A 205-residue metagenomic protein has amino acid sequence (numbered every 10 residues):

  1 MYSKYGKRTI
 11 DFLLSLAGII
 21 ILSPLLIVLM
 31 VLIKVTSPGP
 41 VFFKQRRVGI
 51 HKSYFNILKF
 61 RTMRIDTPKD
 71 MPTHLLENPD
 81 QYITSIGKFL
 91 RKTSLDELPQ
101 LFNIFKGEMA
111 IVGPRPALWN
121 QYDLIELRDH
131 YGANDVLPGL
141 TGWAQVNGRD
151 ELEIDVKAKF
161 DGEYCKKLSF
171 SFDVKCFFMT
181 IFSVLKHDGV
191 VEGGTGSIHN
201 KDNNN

Functional and structural regions predicted by a protein language model:
M1-D66, N103, F170-N205: A hydrophobic, helix-centered structural microdomain
S3, K7, L76, D80-I83 (+2 more regions): Short, structured helix-loop boundary elements
I20, L90-T93, D135: Glycosyltransferase donor-binding loop in the core domain
P40, F102-N205: Hydrophobic structural segments characteristic of membrane proteins
F43-Y82, L140-F160: Short, glycine-rich, amphipathic interfacial segments at transmembrane boundaries or analogous
Q81, T93-D96, S169: Residue-level signal for the nucleotide or nucleotide-sugar donor/cofactor binding architecture
I86-T93, G162-K166: Short, well-ordered beta-strand elements within core beta-sheets of diverse protein domains
K88-A110: Short, conserved beta-strand/loop elements in beta-sheet-dominated catalytic cores that frequently flank divalent-metal
